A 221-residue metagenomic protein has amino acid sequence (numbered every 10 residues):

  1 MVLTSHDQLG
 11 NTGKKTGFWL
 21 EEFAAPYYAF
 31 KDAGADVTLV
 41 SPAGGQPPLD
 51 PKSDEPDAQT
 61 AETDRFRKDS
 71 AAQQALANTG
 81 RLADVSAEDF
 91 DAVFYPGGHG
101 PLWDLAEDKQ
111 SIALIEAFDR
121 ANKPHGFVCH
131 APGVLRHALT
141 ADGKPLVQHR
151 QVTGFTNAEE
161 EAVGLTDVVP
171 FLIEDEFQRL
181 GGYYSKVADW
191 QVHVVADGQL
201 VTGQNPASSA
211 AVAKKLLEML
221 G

Functional and structural regions predicted by a protein language model:
M1-A121, G133-G221: Extended, subdomain-level signal for the structured scaffold at the beginning of enzyme domains
N122-G126: Conserved, well-structured core segments that form or line functional sites
C129: Alpha-helical segment proximal to the catalytic Tyr-Lys
